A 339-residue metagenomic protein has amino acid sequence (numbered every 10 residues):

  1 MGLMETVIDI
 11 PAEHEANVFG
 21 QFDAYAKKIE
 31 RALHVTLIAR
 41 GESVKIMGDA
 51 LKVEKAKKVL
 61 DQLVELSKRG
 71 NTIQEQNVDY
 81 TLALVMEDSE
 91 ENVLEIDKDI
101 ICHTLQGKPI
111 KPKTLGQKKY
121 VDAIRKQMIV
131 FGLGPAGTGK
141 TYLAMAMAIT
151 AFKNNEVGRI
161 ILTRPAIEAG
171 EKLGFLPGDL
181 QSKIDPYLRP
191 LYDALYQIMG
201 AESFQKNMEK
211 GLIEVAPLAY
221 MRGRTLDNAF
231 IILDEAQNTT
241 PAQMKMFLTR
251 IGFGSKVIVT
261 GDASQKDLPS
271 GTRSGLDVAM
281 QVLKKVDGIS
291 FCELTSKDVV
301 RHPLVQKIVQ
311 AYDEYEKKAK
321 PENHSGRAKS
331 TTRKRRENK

Functional and structural regions predicted by a protein language model:
M1-N17: Short glycine-/aliphatic-rich beta-strand segments at the starts of folded cytosolic domains
I10-A12, A39-G41, G48, R164 (+2 more regions): Flexible glycine-/small-residue-rich
E13-R31: Short amphipathic alpha-helix segments
V18, Y25, A56-V59, M244-F247: Hydrophobic side chains in well-ordered alpha-helices
R31-I38: A short, structured beta-strand/loop element
I38-D97: Interdomain "pre-motor" coupling segment immediately N-terminal to P-loop NTPase/helicase cores
E87-K108, P112-L115: Conserved loop-to-helix interface motifs that mediate assembly, gating, or partner/ligand docking in ancient ring
L105-Q117, D122-L233, Q237-K339: Conserved helicase motor core of SF1/SF2 NTP-dependent helicases
